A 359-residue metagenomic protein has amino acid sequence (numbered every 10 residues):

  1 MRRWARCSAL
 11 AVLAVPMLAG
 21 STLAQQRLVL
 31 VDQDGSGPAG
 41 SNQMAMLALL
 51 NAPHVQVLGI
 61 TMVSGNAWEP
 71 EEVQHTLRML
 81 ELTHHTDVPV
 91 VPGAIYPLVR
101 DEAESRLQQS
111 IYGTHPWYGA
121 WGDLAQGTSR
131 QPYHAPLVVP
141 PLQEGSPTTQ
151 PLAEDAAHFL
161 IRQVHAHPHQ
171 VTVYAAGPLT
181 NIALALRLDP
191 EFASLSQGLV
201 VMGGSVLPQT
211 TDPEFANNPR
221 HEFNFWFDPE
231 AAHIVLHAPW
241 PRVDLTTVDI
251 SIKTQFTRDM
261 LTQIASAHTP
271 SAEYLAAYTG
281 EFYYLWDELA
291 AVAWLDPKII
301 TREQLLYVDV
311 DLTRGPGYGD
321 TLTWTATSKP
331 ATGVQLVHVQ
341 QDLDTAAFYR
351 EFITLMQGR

Functional and structural regions predicted by a protein language model:
M1-V12: Bacterial N-terminal signal peptides that target proteins for export
G20-A24: Sec/Tat signal peptide C-region and signal peptidase I cleavage site
Q25-R27, M44-V57, F223-R359: Conformational coupling and interaction surfaces
Q25-T86, D101, T128-L245, S251: Active-site histidine-anchored catalytic micro-motif
P89-P97: A short, structured active-site edge motif that brings together acidic residues
E104-G113, P213-N217, M260: Short, surface-exposed amphipathic charged segments that create phosphate/polyanion-binding patches used for binding
L107-Q126: A charged helix-plus-loop insertion that forms the helical arch/lid used to bind and gate nucleic-acid substrates
